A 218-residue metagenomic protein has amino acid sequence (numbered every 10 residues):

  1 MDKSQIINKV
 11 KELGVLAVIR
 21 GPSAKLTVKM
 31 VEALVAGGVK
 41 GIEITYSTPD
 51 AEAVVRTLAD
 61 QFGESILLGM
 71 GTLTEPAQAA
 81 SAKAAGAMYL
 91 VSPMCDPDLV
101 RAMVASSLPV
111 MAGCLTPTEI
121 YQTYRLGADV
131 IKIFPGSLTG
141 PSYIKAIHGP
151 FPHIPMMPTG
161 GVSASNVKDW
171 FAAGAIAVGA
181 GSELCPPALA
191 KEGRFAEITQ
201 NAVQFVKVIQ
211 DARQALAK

Functional and structural regions predicted by a protein language model:
M1-A85, A105, H153, A164-S165 (+1 more regions): Conserved N-terminal beta1-alpha1 strand-loop-helix module at the mouth
V15-I19, I42-I44, L68-G71, L90-S92 (+4 more regions): Hydrophobic faces of well-ordered beta-strands that scaffold small-molecule active sites in alpha/beta enzyme cores
M30, E75-A85, T118-L126, Y143 (+1 more regions): Catalytic cores of alpha/beta
E32, P93, R125-L126, S137-K145 (+5 more regions): Mobile acidic interaction elements
V35-K40, F62-S65, K83-L90, A105-M111 (+3 more regions): Glycine-enriched alpha-helix->loop->beta-strand junction motifs that scaffold or abut catalytic
Y46-S47, L73, C95-P97, L115-T116 (+3 more regions): Short, ordered loop/turn segments at secondary-structure junctions
G69, E75-G113, P117: Helix-adjacent hinge/juxtasegments
Y89, P93-L99, I133-P141, G174-A196: Glycine-rich phosphate-binding active-site loops on the catalytic face of alpha/beta enzymes
